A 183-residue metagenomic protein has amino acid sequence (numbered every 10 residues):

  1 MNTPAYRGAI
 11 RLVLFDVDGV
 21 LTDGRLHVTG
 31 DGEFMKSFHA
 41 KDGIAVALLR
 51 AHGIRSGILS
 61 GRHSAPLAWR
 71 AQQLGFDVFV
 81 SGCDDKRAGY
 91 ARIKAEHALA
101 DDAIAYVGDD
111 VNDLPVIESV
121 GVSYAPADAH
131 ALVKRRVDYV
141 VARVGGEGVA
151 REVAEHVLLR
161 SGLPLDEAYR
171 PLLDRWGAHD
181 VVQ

Functional and structural regions predicted by a protein language model:
M1-A88, Q183: Alpha-helical substrate-recognition element adjacent to the catalytic core
V28, G32-H39, P66, Q73-L74 (+2 more regions): Mg2+-dependent phosphoryl-transfer enzymes with acidic/Ser/Thr/Gly-rich catalytic loops
